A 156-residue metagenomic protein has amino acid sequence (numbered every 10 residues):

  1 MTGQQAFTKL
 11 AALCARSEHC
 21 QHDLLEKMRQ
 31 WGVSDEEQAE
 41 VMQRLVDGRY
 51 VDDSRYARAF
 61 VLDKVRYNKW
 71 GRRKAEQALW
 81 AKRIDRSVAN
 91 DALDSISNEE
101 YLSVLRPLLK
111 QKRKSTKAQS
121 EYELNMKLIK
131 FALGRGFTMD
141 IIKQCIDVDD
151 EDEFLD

Functional and structural regions predicted by a protein language model:
M1-D156: An alpha-helical, amphipathic repeat domain used for nucleic-acid recognition, typified by the mTERF helical solenoid
